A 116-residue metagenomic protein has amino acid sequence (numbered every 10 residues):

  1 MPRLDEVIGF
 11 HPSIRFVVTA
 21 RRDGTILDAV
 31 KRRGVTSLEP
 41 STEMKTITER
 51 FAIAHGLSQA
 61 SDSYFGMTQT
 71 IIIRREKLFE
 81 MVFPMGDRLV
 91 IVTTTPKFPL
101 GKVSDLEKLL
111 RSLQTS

Functional and structural regions predicted by a protein language model:
M1-S116: Non-catalytic interaction/Regulatory regions outside core domains
